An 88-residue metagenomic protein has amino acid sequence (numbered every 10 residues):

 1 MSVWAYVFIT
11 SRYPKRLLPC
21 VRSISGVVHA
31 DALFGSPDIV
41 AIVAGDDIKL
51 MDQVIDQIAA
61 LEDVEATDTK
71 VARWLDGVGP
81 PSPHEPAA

Functional and structural regions predicted by a protein language model:
M1-A88: A compositional/biophysical signature of low hydrophobicity enriched in polar/charged and small residues
